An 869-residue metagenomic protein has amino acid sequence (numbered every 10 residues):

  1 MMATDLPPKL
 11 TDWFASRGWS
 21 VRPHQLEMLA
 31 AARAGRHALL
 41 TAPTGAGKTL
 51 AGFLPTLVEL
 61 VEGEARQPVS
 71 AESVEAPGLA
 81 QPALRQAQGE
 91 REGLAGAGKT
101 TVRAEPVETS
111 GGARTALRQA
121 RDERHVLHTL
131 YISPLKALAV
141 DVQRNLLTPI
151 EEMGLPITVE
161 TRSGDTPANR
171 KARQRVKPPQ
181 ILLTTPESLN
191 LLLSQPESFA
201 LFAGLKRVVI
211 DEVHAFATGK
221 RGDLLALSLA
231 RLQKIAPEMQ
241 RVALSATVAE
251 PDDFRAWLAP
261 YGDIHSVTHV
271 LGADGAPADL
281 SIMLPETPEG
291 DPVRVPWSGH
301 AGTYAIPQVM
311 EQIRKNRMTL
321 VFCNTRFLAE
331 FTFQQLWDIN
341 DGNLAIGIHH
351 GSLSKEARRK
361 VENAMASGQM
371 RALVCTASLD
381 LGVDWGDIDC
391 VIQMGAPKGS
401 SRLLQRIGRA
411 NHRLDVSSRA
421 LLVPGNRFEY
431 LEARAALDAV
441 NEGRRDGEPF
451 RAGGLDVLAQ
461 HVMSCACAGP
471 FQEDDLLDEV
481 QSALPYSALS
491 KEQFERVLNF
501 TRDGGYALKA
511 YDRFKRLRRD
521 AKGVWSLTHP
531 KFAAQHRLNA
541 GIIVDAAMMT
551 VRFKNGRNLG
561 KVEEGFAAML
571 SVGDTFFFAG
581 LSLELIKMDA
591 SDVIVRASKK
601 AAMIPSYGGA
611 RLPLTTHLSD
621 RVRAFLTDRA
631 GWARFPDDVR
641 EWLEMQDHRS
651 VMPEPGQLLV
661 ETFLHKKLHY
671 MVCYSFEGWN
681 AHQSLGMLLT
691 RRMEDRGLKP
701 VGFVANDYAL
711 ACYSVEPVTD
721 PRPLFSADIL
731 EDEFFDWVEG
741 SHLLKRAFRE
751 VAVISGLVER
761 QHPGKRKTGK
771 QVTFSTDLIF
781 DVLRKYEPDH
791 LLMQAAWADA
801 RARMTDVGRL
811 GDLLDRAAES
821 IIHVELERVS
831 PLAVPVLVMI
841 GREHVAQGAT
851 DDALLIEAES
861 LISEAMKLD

Functional and structural regions predicted by a protein language model:
M2-A15, L26-E27, R33-L39, P43-A46 (+4 more regions): Helicase motor core with emphasis on the C-terminal RecA-like subdomain
V21, H269-G272, V701-A705: Short beta-strand
A32, I543-D545, L570, F577: Short, well-ordered loop/turn sites that connect or cap secondary structure elements
A65-R124: Intrinsic disorder/low-complexity segments
Q460-F471, A547-N555, L664: Short amphipathic alpha-helical interface segments
L477-V480, L484-M548, V562-E563, P605-Y607 (+1 more regions): Extended, highly charged accessory segments
L581-M588: Short beta-strand-centered aromatic/proline hotspots
D589-P605: Short, solvent-exposed secondary-structure boundary/capping segments
